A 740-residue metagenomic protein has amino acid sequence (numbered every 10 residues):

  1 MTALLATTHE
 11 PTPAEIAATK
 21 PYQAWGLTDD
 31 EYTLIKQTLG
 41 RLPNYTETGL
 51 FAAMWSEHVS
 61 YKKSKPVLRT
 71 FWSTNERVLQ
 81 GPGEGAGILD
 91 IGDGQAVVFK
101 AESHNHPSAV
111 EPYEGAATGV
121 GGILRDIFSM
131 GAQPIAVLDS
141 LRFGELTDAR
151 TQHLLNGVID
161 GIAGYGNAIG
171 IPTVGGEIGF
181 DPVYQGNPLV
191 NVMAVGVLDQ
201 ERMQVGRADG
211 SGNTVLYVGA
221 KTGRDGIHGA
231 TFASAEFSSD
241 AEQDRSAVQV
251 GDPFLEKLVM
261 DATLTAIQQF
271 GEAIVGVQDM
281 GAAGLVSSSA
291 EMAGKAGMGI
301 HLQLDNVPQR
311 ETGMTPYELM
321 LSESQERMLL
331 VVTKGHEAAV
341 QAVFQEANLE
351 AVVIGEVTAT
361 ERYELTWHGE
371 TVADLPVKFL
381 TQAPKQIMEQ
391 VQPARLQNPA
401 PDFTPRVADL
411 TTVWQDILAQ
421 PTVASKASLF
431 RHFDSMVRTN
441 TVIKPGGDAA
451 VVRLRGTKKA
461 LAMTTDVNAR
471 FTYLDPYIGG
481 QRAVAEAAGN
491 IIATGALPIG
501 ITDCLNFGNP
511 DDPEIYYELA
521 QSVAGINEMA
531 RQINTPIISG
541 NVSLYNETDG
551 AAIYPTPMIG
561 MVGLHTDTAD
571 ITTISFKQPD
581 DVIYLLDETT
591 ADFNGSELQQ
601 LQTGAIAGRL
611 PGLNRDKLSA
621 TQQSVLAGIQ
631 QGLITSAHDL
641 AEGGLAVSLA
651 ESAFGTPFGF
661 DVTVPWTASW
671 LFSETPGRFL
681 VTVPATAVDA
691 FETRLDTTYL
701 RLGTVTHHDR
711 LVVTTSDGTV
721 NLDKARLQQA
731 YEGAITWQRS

Functional and structural regions predicted by a protein language model:
T2-E15, E84-A347, V353, V357-R362 (+7 more regions): Mobile "lid/hinge" segments at catalytic clefts and subdomain interfaces of large enzymes
T2-T8, T12-A24, D29-Y32, Q37-T38 (+12 more regions): Glycine-/charge-enriched secondary-structure boundary and capping motifs
Y32-K36, A52, K65, V120-L124 (+11 more regions): Predominant activation on well-ordered alpha-helical scaffold segments within soluble catalytic domains
G40, F51-S56: Amphipathic alpha-helical segments that form the core helices of the histone-fold
W55, V59, R69-T118, G122-L124 (+8 more regions): Non-catalytic terminal/interface segments that mediate subunit docking, oligomerization, and allosteric communication
K63-S64, Q133: Alpha-helical transmembrane segments and their lipid-water interface positions in multi-pass membrane proteins
L216, M463, Y584, L700-G703: Hydrophobic/aromatic beta-strand patches that form the interior of the parallel beta-sheet core in alpha/beta enzyme
